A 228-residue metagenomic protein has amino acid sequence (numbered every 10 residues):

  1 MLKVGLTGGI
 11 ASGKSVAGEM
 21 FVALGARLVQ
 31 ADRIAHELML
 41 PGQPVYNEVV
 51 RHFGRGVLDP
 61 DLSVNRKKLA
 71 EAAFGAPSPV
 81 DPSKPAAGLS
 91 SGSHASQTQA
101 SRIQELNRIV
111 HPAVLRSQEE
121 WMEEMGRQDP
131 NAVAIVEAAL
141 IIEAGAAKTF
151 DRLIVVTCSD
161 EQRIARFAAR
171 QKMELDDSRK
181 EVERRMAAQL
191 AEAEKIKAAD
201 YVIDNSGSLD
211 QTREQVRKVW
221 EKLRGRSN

Functional and structural regions predicted by a protein language model:
L6: Hydrophobic anchor at the beta1->P-loop junction of P-loop NTPases
G9, F21: P-loop (Walker A) phosphate-binding loop of NTP-binding proteins
S12: ATP-binding Walker
S15: Walker A/P-loop
R27, R33, R152, D200-Y201: Well-ordered beta-strand positions
H36-V133: ATP-dependent small-molecule kinase phosphotransfer cores that center on conserved nucleotide phosphate-binding segments
Q118-E120, A147-T149, K172-R224: Small-molecule kinase domains that catalyze NTP-dependent phosphoryl transfer to phosphate-bearing small molecules
E119-P130, A134-A169: ATP-dependent NMP and nucleoside kinases share a basic, alpha-helical "lid"
